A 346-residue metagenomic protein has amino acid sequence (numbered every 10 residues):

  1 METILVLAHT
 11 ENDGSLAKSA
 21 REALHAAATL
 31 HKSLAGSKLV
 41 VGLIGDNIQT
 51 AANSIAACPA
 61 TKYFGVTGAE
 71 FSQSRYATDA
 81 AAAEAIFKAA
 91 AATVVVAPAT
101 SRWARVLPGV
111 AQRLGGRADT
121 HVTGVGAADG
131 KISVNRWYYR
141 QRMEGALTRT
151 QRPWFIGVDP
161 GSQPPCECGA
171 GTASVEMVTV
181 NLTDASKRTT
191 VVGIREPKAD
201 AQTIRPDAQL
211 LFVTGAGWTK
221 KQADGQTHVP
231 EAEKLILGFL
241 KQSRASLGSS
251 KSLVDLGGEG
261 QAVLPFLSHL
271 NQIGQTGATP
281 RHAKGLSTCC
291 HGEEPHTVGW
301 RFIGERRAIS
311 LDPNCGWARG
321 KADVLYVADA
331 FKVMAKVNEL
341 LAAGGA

Functional and structural regions predicted by a protein language model:
M1-A346: N-terminal glycine-rich FAD/FM-binding segment characteristic of electron-transfer flavoproteins
